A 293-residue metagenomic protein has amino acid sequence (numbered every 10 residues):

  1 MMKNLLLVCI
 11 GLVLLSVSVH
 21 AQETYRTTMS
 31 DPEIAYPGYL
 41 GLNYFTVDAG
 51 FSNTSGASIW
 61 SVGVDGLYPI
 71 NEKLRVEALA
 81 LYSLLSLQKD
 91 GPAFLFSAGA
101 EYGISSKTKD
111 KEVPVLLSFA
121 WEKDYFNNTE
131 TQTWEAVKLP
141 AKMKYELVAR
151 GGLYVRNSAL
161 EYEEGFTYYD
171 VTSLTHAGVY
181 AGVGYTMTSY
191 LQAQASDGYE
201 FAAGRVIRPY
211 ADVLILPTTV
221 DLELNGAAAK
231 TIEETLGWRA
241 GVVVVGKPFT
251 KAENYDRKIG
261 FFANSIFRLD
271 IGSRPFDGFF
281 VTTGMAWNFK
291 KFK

Functional and structural regions predicted by a protein language model:
L5-V17: Sec-dependent N-terminal signal peptides
S18-N43, K109-V137, F292-K293: Sec-dependent signal peptide cleavage junction
A21-L79, S83-Q88, R156-Y162, A286-K293: Short glycine/proline- and aromatic-enriched beta-strand/turn motifs that initiate or cap beta-hairpins
T24-A35, L40, E146, Y154-F276 (+1 more regions): Outer-membrane beta-barrel transmembrane domain signature
G50-S61, Y82-A93, K230-L236, I266-G284: Solvent-exposed loop/turn segments connecting transmembrane beta-strands in outer-membrane beta-barrel proteins
V62-V64, A98-A100, V179-V183, W238-V242 (+1 more regions): Membrane-embedded beta-strands of outer-membrane beta-barrel proteins, especially the hydrophobic/small aromatic
L74, L79-V213: Gram-negative (and chloroplast) outer-membrane scaffold detector with strong preference for beta-barrel transmembrane
F96-K111, D277-K293: Outer-membrane beta-barrel "beta-signal"
